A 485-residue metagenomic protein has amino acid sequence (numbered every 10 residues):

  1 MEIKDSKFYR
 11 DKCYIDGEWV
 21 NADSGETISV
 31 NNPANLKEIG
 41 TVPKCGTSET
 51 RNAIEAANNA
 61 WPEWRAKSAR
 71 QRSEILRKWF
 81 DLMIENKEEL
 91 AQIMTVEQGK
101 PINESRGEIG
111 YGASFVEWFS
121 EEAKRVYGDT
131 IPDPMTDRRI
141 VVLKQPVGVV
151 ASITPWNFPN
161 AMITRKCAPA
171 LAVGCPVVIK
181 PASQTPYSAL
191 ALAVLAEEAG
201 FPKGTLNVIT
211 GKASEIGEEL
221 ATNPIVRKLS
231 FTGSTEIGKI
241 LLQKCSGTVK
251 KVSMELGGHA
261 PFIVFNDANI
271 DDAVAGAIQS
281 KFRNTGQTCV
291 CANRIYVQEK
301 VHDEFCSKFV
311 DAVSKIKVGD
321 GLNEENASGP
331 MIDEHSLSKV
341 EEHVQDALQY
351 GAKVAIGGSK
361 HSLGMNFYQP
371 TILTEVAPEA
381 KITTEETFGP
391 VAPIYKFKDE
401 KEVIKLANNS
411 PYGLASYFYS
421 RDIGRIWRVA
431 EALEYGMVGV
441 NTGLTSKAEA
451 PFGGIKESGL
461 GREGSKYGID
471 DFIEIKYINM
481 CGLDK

Functional and structural regions predicted by a protein language model:
M1-A34: Hydrophobic face of amphipathic alpha-helices that form TPR/SEL1-like repeat modules and related alpha-solenoid
L36, R72, M94, V116 (+10 more regions): Residue-level signal for inorganic ion chemistry
K37-G40, V226, I263, K317 (+4 more regions): Conserved C-terminal structural/oligomerization subdomain of aldehyde/semialdehyde dehydrogenase
K37-V126, D137: Glycine-rich loop-to-alpha-helix module at the N-terminal edge of alpha/beta enzyme cores
E38-C45, A60-A66, S152, F262-F265 (+5 more regions): Short, well-ordered beta-strand elements within core beta-sheets of diverse protein domains
W61, R65, F80-K87, A91 (+19 more regions): Structural signal for hydrophobic packing residues in well-ordered secondary-structure cores of soluble enzyme domains
G128-D272, F397: Rossmann-like NAD(P) dinucleotide-binding subdomain of oxidoreductase/dehydrogenase enzymes
E236-A377, V440: ALDH superfamily catalytic-core signature
